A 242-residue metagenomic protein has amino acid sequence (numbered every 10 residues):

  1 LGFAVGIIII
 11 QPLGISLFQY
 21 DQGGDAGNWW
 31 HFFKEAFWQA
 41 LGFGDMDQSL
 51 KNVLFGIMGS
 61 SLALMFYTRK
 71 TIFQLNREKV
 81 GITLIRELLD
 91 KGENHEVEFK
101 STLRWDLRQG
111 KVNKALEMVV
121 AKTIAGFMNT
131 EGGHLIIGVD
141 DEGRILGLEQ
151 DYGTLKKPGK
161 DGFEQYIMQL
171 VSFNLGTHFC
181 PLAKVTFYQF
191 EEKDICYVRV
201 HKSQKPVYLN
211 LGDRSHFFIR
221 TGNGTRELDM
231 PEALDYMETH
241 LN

Functional and structural regions predicted by a protein language model:
L1-N242: Conserved N-terminal catalytic/coupling substructures associated with nucleotide/phosphate chemistry
